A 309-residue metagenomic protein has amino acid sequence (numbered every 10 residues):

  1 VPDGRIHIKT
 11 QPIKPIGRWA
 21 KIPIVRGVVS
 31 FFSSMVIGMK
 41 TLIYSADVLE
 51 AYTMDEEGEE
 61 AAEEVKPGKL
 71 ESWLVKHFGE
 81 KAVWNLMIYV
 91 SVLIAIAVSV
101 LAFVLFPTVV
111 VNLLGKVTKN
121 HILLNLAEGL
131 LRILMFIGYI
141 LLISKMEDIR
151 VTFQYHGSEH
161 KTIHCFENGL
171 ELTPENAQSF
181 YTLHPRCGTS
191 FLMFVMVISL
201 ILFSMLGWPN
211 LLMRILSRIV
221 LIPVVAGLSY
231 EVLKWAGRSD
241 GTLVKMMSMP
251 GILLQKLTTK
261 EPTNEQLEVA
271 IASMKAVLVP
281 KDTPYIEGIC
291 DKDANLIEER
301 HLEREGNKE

Functional and structural regions predicted by a protein language model:
V1-L93, H121-N125, L131, M135-Q178 (+2 more regions): Large intracellular
V25-F32, E159, F191, V195 (+2 more regions): Amphipathic alpha-helical transducer elements in NTP-driven molecular machines
Y44-V48, A95-N120, V195-S217, P223-A226 (+1 more regions): Juxtamembrane "helix exit" motif at the C-terminal ends of alpha-helical transmembrane segments in multi-pass membrane
E60, T118, I122, L126-S190 (+2 more regions): Polar-ligand-bearing catalytic/cofactor-coordination segments of membrane-embedded or membrane-tethered inner-membrane
S72-V83, V110-A127, L206-L216, W235-K245 (+1 more regions): Membrane interface segments of multi-pass transport proteins and intramembrane proteases
M87-F103, H184-V195: Select subsegments of transmembrane alpha-helices in polytopic membrane proteins, especially boundary-proximal
